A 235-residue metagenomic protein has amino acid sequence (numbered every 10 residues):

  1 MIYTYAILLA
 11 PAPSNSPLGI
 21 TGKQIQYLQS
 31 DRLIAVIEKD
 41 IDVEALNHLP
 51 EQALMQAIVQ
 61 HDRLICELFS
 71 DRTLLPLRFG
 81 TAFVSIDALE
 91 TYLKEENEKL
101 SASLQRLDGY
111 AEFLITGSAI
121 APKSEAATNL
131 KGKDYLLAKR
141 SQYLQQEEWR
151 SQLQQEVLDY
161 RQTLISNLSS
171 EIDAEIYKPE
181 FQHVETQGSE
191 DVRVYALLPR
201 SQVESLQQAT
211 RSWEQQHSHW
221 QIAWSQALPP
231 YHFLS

Functional and structural regions predicted by a protein language model:
M1-S235: An interfacial alpha-helical scaffold signature
